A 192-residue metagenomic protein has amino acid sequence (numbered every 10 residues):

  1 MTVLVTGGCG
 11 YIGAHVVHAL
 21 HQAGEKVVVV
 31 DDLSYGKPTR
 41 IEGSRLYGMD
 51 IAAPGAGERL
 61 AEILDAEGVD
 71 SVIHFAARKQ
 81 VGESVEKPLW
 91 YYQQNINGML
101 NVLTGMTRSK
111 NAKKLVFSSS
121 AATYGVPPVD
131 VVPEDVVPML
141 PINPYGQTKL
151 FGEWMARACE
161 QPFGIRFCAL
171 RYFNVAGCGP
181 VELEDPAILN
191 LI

Functional and structural regions predicted by a protein language model:
V3-A23: N-terminal Rossmann NAD(P)H-binding glycine-rich loop of SDR-like oxidoreductase domains
T6, V30, V72-A76, L115-A121 (+1 more regions): SDR active-site strand-loop-helix element
H15, A19, G105, M155: Rossmann-fold NAD(P)-dependent oxidoreductase module
E25-S34: Conserved glycine-rich Rossmann-like NAD(P)H-binding loop of the short-chain dehydrogenase/reductase
G43-G55: Rossmann-fold cofactor-recognition segment
G55-Q94: NAD(P)H-binding glycine-rich loop region in Rossmannoid oxidoreductase-like domains and their noncatalytic homologs
K79-E83, G105-K113: A short helix-coil junction within the Rossmann-fold of NAD(P)-dependent oxidoreductases
E86-N101, K114, T123-A169, N174-A176 (+1 more regions): Catalytic helix-loop patch of NAD(P)-dependent Rossmann-fold dehydrogenases
